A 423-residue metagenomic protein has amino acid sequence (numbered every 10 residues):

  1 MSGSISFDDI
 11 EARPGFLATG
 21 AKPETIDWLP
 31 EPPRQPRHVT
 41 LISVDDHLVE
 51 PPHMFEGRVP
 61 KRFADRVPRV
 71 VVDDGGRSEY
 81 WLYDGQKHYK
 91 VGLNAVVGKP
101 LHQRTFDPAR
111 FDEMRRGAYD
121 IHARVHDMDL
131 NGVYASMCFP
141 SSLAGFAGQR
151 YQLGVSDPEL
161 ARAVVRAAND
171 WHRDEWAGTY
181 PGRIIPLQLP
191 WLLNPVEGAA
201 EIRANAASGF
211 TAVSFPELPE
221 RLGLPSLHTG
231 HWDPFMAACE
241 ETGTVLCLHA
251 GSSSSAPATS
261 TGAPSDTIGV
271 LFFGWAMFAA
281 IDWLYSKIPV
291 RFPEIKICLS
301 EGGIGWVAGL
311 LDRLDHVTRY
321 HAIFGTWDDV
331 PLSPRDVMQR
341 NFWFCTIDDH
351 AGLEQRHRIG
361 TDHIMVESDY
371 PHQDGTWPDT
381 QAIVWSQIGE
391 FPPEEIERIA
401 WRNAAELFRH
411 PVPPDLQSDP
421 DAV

Functional and structural regions predicted by a protein language model:
S2-T40, E56-D107, D112-A135, D170-G178 (+7 more regions): Mid-to-C-terminal alpha-helical segments outside catalytic/metal-binding sites
G3, L160-A163, W176, G182-I184 (+5 more regions): Catalytic pocket-lining loop regions of alpha/beta-barrel enzymes, especially the amidohydrolase/enolase/GH5 lineages
L41, D46, D107-R116, H126-Y151 (+2 more regions): Divalent metal-dependent hydrolysis catalytic cores, especially in the metallo-beta-lactamase
D46-H47, D369-Y370: Active-site metal-binding loops of divalent metal-dependent hydrolases
Q103-A109, F146-L160, V196: Surface-exposed, active-site-proximal loop segments in enzymatic domains
F139-A144, A250-S255, Y370-H372: Short glycine-enriched loops at secondary-structure junctions
G145-Q149, S254-A263, G375-W377: Short acidic/His/Gly/Ser-rich catalytic and metal-binding motifs that mark active-site loops of diverse hydrolases
Y151-D157, S260-L271, T380-W385: Short glycine/proline- and charge-enriched loop/turn segments that cap or connect secondary-structure elements
